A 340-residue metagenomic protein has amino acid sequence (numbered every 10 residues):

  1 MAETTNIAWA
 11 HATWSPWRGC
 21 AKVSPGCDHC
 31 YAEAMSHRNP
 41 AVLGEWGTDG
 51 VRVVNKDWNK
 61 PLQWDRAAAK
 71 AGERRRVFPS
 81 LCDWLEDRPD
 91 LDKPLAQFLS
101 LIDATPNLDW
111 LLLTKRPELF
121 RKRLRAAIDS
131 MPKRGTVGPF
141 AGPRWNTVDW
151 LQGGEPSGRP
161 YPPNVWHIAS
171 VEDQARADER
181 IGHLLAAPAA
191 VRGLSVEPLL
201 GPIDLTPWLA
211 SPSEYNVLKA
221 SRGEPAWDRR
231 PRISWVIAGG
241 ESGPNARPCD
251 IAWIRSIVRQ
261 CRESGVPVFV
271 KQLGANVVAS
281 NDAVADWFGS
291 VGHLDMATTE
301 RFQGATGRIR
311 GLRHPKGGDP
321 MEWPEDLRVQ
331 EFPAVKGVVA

Functional and structural regions predicted by a protein language model:
A2-R18, G182-A186, T206-A340: Auxiliary Fe-S-binding modules of radical SAM enzymes
A2-V23, D28-N164, Q174, I203-S213 (+2 more regions): Conserved Radical SAM active-site core
R75-V77, D109-L111, N164-I168, V191-S195 (+2 more regions): Structural preference for beta-strand elements that scaffold enzyme active sites
S80-P89, V165-A169, A238-R247: Surface-exposed cleft-lining segments at the edges of enzyme active sites
C82, R116-E118, V171-D173, P198-L200 (+2 more regions): Active-site-proximal loop/turn and secondary-structure-junction residues that shape catalytic pockets, frequently
L95, A177, I254: Aromatic/hydrophobic pocket-lining residues that form the small-molecule binding cavity in soluble enzyme cores
R125-P132, L185-A189, R259: Short, surface-exposed basic-aromatic patches at helix termini and helix-loop junctions that form
V171, A177, L185-P212, G240: Histidine/lysine/aspartate-rich catalytic loop segments that bind and position anionic ligands
